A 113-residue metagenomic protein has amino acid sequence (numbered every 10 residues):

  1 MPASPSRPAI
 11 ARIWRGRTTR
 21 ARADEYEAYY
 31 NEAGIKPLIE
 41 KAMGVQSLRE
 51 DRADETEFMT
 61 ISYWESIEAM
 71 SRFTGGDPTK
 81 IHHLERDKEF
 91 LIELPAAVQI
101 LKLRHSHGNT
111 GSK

Functional and structural regions predicted by a protein language model:
M1-I10, M43-M59, H82-K113: Glycine-rich beta-strand-turn "strand-cap" elements at beta-sheet edges
R7-P8, T18, Y26-E27, L38 (+4 more regions): Membrane-topology and secretion signals of cell-surface/extracellular proteins
I10-G16, Q46-D77: Short, well-ordered beta-strand segments in beta-rich or mixed alpha/beta enzyme and ligand-binding folds
T18-S47, P78-R86: Short amphipathic alpha-helical segments
R20, S66, K102-H105: Non-catalytic surface loops within mature trypsin-like serine protease
A23-E25, A69-S71, H107-N109: Intrinsically disordered, low-complexity acidic/polar segments
N31-I35, Y63, E68-A69, P78 (+1 more regions): Short linear sequence elements within intrinsically disordered, low-complexity coil regions
